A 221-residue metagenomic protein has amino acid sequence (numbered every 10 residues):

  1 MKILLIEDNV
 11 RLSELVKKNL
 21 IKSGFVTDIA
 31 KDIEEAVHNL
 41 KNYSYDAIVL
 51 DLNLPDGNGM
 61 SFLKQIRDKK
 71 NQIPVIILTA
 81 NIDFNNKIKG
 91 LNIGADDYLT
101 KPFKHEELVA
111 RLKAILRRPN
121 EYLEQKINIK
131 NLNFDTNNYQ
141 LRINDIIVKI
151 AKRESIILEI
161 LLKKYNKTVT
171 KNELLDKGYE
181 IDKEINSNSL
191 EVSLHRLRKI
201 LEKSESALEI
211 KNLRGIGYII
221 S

Functional and structural regions predicted by a protein language model:
M1-P119: N-terminal/domain-start alpha-helical segments
D96, I216-G217: Short acidic-rich active-site patches of cyclic nucleotide enzymes
A114-I127, N166-T168: The C-terminal output helix
E121-L123, N133-Q140: A short, compositionally biased
N128-K130, N137, N144: Short strand-coil-strand connectors
Q140, D145-L194, K199-L208, N212-I216: Positively charged, aromatic-enriched patches within helix-turn-helix-type DNA-binding elements, predominantly
I219-S221: Short, cationic-aromatic polyanion-contact patches
